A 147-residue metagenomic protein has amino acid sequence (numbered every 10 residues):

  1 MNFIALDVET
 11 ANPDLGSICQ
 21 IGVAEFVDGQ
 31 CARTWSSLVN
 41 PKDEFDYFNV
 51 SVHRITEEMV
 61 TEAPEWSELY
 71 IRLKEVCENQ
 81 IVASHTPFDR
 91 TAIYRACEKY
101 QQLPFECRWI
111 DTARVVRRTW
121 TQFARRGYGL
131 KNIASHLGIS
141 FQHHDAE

Functional and structural regions predicted by a protein language model:
M1-E106, G127-H143: Conserved non-catalytic scaffold segment of RNase H-like nuclease domains
I110-G129: Short alpha-helix plus adjacent loop in nuclease-associated cores
A146-E147: Loop-to-transmembrane alpha-helix initiation sites
